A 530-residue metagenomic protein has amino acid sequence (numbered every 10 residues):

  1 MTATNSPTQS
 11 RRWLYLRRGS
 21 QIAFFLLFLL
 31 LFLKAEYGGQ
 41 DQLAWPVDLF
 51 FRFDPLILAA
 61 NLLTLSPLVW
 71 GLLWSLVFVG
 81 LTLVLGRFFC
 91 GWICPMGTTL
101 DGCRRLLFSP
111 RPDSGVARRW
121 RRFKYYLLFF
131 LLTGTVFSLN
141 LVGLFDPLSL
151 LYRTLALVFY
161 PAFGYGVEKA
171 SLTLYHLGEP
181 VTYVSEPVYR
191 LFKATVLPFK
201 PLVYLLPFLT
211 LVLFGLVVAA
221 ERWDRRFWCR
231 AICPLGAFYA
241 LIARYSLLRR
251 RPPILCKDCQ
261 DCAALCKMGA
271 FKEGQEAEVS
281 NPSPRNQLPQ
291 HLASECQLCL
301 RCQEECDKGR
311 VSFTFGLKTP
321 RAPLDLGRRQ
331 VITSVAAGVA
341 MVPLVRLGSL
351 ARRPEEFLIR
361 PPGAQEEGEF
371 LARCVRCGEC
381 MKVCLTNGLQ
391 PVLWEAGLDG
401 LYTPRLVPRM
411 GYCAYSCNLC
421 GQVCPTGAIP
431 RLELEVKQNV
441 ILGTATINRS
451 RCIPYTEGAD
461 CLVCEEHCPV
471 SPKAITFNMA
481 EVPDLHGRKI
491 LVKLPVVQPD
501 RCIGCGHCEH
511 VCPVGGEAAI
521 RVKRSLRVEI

Functional and structural regions predicted by a protein language model:
M1-I530: Non-ligating segments of multi-cofactor redox enzymes
